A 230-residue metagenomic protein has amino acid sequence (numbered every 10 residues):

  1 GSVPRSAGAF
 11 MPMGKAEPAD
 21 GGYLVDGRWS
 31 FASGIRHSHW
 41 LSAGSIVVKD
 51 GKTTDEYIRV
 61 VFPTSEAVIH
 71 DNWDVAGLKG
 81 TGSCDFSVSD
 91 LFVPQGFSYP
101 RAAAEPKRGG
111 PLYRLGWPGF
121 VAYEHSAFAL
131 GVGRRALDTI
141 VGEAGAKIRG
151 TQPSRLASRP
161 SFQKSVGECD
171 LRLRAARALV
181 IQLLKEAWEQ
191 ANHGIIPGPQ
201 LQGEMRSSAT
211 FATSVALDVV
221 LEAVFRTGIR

Functional and structural regions predicted by a protein language model:
G1-S38, K52: Glycine-rich flavin
F10-K15, D71-G77: Short Gly/Thr-rich strand-loop-strand
V25-G27, V88, G133, A176 (+1 more regions): Buried hydrophobic positions in well-ordered alpha/beta secondary-structure cores of metabolic enzymes
R28-A67: DPxDG-like acidic metal-binding loop motif
A76-L173: Glycine-rich beta->alpha junctions and the first turn(s) of the following alpha-helix
D138, G142-G145, A178-I181, K185-W188 (+1 more regions): Charged/polar positions within long, soluble alpha-helices
K147-R206: A beta-strand-loop signature enriched in Asp, Gly, Thr, and Trp that corresponds to the sialidase/neuraminidase Asp-box
S207-R230: Alpha-helix capping/hinge segments and adjacent helical runs
